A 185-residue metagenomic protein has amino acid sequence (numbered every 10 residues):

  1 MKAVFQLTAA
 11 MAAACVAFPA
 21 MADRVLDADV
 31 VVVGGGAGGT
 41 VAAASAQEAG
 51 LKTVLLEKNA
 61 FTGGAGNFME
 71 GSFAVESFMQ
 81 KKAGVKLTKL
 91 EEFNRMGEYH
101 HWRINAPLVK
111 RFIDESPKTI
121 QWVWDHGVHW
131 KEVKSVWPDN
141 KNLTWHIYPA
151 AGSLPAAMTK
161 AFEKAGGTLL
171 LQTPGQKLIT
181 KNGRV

Functional and structural regions predicted by a protein language model:
K2-A10: Sec-dependent signal peptide recognition, specifically the positively charged N-region followed immediately by
A20-M21: Signal peptide processing junction and immediate N-terminal pro/mature segment of secreted/exported proteins
R24-G38, V54: Beta1/beta-strand and adjacent pyrophosphate-binding region of the FAD-binding site in flavoprotein oxidoreductases
G36-G39, A60-T62: Solvent-exposed loop/turn segments at secondary-structure junctions within structured extracellular/periplasmic domains
A46: Aromatic pocket-lining residues of Rossmann-like dinucleotide-binding sites
L51-K52, K58-T168, Q172-K177: Conserved N-terminal/central alpha/beta ligand/cofactor-binding core
L178-V185: Conserved beta-strand-loop-beta-strand element in the redox core of flavoprotein oxidoreductases
